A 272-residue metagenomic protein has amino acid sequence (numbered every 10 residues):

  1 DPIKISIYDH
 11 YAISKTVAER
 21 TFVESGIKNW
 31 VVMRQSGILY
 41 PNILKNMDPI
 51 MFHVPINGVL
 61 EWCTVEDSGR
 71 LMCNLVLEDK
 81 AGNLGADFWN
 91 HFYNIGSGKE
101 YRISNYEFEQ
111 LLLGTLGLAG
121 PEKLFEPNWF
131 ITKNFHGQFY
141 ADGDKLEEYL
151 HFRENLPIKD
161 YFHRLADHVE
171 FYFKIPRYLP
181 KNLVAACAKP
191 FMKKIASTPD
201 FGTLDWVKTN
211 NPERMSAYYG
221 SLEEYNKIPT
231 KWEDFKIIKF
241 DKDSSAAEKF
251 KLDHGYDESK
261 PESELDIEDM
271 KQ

Functional and structural regions predicted by a protein language model:
D1-K4, D48-V54: Short glycine/proline- and charge-enriched loop/turn segments that cap or connect secondary-structure elements
P2-V31: Active-site Tyr-X1-5-Lys
D9, I13, L60-E66, A141: Residue-level signal for the nucleotide or nucleotide-sugar donor/cofactor binding architecture
M33-G37: Conserved SDR Rossmann-fold cofactor-binding beta-strand/turn motif
I38-Y40, E100: Conserved sequence/active-site signature of Rossmann-fold short-chain dehydrogenase/reductase
P41-N46: Short beta-loop-alpha junction of Rossmann-like oxidoreductase domains
V54-A81: Substrate-positioning beta->alpha
L71, L75-Y149, I158-E264, D269: Mid/C-terminal beta-alpha module of Rossmann-like enzyme folds, strongest in SDR-family dehydrogenases/epimerases
